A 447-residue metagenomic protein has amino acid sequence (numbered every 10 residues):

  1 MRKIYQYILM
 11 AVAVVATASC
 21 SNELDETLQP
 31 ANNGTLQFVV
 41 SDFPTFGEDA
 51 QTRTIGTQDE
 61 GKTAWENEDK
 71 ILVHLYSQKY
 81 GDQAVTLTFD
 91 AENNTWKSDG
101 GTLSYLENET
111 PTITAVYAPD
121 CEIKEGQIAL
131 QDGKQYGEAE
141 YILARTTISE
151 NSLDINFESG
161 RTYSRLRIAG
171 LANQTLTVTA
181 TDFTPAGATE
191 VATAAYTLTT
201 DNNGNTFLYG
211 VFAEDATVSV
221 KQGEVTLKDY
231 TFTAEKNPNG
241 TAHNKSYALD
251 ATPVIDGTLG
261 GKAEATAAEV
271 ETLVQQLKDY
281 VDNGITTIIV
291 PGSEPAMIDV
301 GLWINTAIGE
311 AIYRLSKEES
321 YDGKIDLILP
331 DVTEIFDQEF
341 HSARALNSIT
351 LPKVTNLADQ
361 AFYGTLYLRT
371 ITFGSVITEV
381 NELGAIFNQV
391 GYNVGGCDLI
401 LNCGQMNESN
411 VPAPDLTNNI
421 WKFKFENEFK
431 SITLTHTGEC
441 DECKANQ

Functional and structural regions predicted by a protein language model:
R2-L9, T17-D279, S320, L366 (+1 more regions): Sec-type signal peptide cleavage vicinity
E66-N67, V300, A307-A311, I328-D331: Alpha-mannosidase-like glycoside hydrolase catalytic domains involved in N-glycan trimming, generalizing to other
E68, G100, T110, N173 (+11 more regions): Surface-exposed or flexible loop/turn and strand-edge residues in extracellular/cell-surface modules
I255-G260, D398-Q447: Extracellular/surface-exposed low-complexity segments
L259-I308, N446: N-terminal segments that cap or nucleate solenoid repeat domains
T287-A296, S320-E334, A345-N356, L366-N381 (+2 more regions): Structural signature of tandem-repeat unit edges
W303-L315, I335-N347, L357-L368, F373 (+3 more regions): Core hydrophobic positions of leucine-rich repeats
